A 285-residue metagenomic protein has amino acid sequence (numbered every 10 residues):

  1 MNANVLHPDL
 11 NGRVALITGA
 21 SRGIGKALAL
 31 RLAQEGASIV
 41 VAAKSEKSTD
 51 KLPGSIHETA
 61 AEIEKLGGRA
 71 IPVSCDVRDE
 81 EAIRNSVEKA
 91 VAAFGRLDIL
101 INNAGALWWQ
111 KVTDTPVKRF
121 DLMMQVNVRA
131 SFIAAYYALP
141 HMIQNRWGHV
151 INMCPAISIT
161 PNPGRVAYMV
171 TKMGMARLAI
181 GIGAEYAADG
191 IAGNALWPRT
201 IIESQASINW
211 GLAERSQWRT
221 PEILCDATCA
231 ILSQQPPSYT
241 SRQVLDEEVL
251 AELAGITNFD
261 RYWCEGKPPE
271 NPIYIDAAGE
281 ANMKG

Functional and structural regions predicted by a protein language model:
V14, S21-R22: Conserved glycine-rich cofactor-binding loop
E35-E58: Conserved glycine-rich Rossmann-like NAD(P)H-binding loop of the short-chain dehydrogenase/reductase
G54, S74-S86, V117: The beta1-alpha1 cofactor-binding region of Rossmann-like NAD(H)/NADP(H)-dependent oxidoreductases
I63, K111-V112, P116-D121: Substrate-binding pocket helix/loop in short-chain dehydrogenase/reductase
A135-Y136, I180: A short, exposed helix-loop element centered on a Lys and neighboring polar residues
H149-A188, T200-I202: Catalytic loop of short-chain dehydrogenase/reductase
A188, A195-L196, A213-G285: C-terminal helical subdomain
